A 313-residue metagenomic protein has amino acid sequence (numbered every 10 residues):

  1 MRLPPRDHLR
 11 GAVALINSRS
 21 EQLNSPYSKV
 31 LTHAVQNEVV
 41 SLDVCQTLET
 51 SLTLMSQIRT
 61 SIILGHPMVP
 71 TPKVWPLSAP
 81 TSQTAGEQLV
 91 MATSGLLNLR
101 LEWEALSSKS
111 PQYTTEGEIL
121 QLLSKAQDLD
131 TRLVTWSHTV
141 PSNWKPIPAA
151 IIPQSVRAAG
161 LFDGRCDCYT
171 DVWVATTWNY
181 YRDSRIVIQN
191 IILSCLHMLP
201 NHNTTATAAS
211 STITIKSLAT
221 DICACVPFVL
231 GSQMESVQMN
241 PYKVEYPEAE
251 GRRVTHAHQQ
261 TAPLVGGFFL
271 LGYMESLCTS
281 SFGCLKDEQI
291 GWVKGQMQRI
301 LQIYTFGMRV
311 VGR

Functional and structural regions predicted by a protein language model:
R2-P200, T204-S232: Central/C-terminal regulatory/activation regions of fungal transcription factors
V40, P72, T135, C168 (+5 more regions): Intrinsically disordered, low-complexity regulatory regions with latent secondary structure
G65, Q238, Y304-G307: Glycine-centered flexibility motif
L97, Y113, F162, F228 (+4 more regions): Phenylalanine-focused residue identity feature
I152-D171, Q238-Q260: Carbohydrate-binding/catalytic loop surfaces
R185, G272-E275: C-terminal region detector
S232-N240, G312: Short glycine-rich, low-complexity/disordered patches
